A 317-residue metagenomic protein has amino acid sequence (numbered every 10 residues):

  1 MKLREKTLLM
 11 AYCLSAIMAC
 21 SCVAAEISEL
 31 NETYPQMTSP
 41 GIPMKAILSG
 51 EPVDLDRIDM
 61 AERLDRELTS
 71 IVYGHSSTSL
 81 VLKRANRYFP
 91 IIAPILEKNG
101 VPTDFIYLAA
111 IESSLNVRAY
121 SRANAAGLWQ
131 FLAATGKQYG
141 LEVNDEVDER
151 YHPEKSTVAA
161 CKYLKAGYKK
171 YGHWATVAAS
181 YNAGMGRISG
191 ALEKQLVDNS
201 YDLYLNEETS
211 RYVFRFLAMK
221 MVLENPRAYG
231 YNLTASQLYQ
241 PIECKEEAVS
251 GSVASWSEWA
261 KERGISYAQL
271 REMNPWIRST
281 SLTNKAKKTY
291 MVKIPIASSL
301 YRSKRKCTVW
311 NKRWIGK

Functional and structural regions predicted by a protein language model:
K2-Y12, C20-G100: An acidic, Gly/Ser/Thr/Pro-rich helix-cap/linker signature
I71-L82, P94-I95, L115-A125, E142-E154 (+4 more regions): Second-shell loop/turn segments in exported
V101-R118, V177-G184, K220, L270-M273: Short, functionally critical alpha-helical segments immediately adjacent to catalytic or ligand/cofactor-binding
A123-D145, T157-A159, L164, I188-A191: Substrate-binding/active-site groove segments that recognize and process beta-1,4-linked N-acetyl-hexosamine
L164-A191: Catalytic and binding regions of secreted/periplasmic enzymes and modules that target cell-wall glycans
T234-G264, K288, I315-K317: Primarily a LysM-type cell-wall glycan-binding module
W256-N284: LysM (lysin motif) carbohydrate-binding repeats in extracellular/periplasmic proteins that recognize
M273-R313: Extracellular LysM carbohydrate-binding repeats and other cell-envelope/extracellular binding modules
